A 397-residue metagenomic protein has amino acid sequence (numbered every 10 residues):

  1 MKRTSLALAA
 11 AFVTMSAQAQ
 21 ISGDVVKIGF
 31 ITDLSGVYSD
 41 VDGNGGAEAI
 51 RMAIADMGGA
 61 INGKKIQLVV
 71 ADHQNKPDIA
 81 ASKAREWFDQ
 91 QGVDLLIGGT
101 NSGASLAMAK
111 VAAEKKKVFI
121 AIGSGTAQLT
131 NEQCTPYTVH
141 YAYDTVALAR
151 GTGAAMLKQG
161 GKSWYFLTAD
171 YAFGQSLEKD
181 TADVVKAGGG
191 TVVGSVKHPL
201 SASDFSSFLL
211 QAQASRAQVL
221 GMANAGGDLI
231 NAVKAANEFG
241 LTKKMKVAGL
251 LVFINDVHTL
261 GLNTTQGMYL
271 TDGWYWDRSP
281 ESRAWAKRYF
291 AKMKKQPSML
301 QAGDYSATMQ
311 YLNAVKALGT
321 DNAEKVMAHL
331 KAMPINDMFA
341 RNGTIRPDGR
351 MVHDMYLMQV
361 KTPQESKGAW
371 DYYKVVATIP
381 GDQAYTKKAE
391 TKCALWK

Functional and structural regions predicted by a protein language model:
K2-L8, A19-K397: Extracytosolic ligand-binding ectodomains
T14-Q18: N-terminal signal peptide c-region/cleavage motif recognized by signal peptidases
